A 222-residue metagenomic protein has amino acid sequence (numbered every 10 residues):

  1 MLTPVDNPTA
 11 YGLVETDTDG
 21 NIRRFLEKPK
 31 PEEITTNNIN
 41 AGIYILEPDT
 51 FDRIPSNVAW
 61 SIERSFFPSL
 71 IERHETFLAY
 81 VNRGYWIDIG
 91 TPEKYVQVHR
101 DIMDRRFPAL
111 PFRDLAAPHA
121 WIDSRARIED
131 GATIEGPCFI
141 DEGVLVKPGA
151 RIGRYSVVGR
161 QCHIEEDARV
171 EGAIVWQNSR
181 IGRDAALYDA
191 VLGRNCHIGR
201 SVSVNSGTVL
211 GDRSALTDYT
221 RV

Functional and structural regions predicted by a protein language model:
M1-P4: A short, conserved acidic/glycine-rich loop-to-beta-strand motif that forms the donor nucleotide-sugar/metal
D6-P8, T18-R113: Catalytic-core segments of class I nucleotidyltransferases/pyrophosphorylases that form NMP-activated intermediates
T9-L13: Glycine-rich phosphate-binding loop of ATP-grasp-fold ATP-dependent ligases
T18, S124, E142, R160 (+3 more regions): Short, ordered coil/turn segments that flank beta-strands lining enzyme active or ligand-binding pockets
N40-I43, V58, P118, G136 (+1 more regions): Glycine/small-residue-rich pyrophosphate-binding loop that anchors the diphosphate of NDP-sugar donors
F51-D52, E135, G153, N205: Nucleotide phosphate-binding site architecture
E72-E165, R169: Extended, small-residue-rich solenoid/repeat segments and analogous flexible loops that form exposed scaffolds
H163-V222: Glycine-rich hexapeptide-repeat left-handed beta-helix
